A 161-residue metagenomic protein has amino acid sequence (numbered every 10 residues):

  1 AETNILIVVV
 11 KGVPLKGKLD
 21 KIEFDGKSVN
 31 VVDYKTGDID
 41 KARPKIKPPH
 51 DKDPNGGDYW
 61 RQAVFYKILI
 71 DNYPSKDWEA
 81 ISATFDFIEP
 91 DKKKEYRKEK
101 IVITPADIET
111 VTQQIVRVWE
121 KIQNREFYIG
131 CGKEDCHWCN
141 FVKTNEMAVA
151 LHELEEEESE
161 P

Functional and structural regions predicted by a protein language model:
A1-P161: RecB-family 4Fe-4S metal-dependent nuclease core
